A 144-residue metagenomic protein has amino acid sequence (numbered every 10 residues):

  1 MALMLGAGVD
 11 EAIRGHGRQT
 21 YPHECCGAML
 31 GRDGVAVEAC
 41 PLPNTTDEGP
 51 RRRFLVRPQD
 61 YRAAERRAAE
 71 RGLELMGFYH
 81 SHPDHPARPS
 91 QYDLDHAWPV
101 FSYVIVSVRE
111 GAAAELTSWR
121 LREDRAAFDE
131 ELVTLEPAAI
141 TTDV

Functional and structural regions predicted by a protein language model:
M1-L75, P83-V144: Conserved beta-strand-loop surface patch within small alpha/beta domains used for substrate/adaptor or ligand engagement
F78: Conserved, mostly hydrophobic/aromatic
